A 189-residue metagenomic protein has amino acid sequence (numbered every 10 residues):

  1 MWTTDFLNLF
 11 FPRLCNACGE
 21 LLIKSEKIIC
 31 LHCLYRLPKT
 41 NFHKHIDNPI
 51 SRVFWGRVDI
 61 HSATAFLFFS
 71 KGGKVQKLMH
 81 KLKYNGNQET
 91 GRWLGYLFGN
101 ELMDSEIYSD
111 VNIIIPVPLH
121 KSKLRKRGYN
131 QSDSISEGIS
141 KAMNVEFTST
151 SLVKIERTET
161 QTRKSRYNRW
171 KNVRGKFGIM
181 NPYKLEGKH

Functional and structural regions predicted by a protein language model:
M1-H189: Glycine-rich phosphate/pyrophosphate-handling loop used in enzymes and phosphotransfer proteins
